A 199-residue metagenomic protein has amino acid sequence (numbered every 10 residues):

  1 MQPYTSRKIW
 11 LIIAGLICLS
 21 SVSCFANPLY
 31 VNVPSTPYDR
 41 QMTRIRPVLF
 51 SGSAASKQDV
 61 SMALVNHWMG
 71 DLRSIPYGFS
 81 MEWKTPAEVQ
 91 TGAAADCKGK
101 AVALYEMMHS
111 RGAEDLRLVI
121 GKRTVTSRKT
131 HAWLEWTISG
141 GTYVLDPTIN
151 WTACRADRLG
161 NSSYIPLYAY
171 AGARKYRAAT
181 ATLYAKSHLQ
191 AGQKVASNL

Functional and structural regions predicted by a protein language model:
Q2-I12: Bacterial N-terminal signal peptides that target proteins for export
Y4, S23-L199: A structural boundary/capping signal
I12-S21: Bacterial N-terminal signal peptides
